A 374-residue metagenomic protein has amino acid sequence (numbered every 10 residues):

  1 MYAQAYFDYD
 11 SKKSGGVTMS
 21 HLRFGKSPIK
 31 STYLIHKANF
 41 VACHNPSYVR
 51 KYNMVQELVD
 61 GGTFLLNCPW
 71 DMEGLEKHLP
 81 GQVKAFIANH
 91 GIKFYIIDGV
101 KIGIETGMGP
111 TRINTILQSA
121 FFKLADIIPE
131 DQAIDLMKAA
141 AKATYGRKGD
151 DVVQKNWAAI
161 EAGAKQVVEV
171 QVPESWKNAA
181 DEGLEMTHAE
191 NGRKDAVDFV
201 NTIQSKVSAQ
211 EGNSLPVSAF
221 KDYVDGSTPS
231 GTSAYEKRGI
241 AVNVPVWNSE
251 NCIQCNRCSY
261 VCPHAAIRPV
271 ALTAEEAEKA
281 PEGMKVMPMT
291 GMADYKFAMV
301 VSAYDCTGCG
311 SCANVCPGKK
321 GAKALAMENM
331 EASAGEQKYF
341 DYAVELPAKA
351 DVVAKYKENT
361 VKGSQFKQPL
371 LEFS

Functional and structural regions predicted by a protein language model:
M1, M108-A120, Q254, S259-Y260 (+2 more regions): Conserved phosphate/anionic-ligand binding catalytic regions in large, soluble enzymes, centered on
M1-V207, A277-G283, V352: Active-site cofactor/cluster-binding pocket
A133-I134, G146-D305, A313-S374: Ferredoxin-type iron-sulfur electron-transfer modules and their immediate structural context
